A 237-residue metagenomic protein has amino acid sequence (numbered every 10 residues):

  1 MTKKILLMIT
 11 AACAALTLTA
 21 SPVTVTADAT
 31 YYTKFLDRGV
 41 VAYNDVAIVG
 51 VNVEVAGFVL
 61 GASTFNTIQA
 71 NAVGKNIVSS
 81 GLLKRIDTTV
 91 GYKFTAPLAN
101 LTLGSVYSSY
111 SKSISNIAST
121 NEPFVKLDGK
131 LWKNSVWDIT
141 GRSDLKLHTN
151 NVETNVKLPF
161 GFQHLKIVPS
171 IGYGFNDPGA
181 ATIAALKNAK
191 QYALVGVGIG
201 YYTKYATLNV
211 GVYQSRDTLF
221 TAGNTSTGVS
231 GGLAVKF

Functional and structural regions predicted by a protein language model:
M1-T24: Cleavable N-terminal export/targeting peptides
A20-A70: Short glycine/proline- and aromatic-enriched beta-strand/turn motifs that initiate or cap beta-hairpins
V23, Y43-A47, E54, L82-I86 (+6 more regions): Residues that define the transmembrane beta-barrel architecture of outer-membrane proteins
V25-A27, G57-A62, P97-L103, W132-I139 (+2 more regions): Repeated loop/turn-to-beta-strand initiation elements of outer-membrane beta-barrel proteins
Y32-R38, S63-I77, P97, V106-I114 (+6 more regions): Sequence/structural signature of outer-membrane beta-barrel proteins
T33, V53-V55, Y92-A96, L127-L131 (+4 more regions): Residue-level signature of outer-membrane beta-barrel architecture
V49-V51, T88-V90, L103, P123-L127 (+4 more regions): Membrane-embedded beta-strands of outer-membrane beta-barrel proteins, especially the hydrophobic/small aromatic
Y201-T203, N224-F237: Outer-membrane beta-barrel "beta-signal"
